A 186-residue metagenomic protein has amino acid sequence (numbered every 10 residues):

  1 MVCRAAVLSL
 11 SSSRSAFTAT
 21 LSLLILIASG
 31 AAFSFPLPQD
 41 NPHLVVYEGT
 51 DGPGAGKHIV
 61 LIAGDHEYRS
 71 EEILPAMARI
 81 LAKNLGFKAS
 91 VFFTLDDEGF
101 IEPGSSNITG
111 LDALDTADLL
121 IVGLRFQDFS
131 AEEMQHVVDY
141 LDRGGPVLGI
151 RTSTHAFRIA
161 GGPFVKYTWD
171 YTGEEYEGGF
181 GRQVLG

Functional and structural regions predicted by a protein language model:
M1-A6, A31, L44-V45, N107: Detector for intrinsically disordered, low-structure N-terminal pre-sequences
V2-L21: Bacterial N-terminal signal peptides that target proteins for export
T18-A32: Bacterial N-terminal signal peptides
F35-A117: Aromatic-Pro/Gly-enriched surface loop or interdomain linker that acts as a lid/target-recognition segment
V122, F126-G186: A glycine-rich, often tryptophan-bearing local segment used as a flexible ligand/cofactor-contacting loop or short
